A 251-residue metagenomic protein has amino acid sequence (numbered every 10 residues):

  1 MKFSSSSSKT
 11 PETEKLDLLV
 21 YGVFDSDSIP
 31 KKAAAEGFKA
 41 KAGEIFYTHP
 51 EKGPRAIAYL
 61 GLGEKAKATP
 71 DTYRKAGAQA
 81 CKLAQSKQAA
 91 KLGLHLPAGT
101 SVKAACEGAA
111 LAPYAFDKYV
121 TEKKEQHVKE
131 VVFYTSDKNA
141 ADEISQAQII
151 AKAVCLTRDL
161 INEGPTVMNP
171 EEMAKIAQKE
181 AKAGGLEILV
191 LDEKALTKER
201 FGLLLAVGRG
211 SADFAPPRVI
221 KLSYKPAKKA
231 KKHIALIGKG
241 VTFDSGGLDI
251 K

Functional and structural regions predicted by a protein language model:
M1-G240, S245: Short amphipathic alpha-helical segment within the helicase RecA-like ATPase core that mediates nucleic-acid
L248-K251: Short pre-catalytic segments that frame enzyme active sites
